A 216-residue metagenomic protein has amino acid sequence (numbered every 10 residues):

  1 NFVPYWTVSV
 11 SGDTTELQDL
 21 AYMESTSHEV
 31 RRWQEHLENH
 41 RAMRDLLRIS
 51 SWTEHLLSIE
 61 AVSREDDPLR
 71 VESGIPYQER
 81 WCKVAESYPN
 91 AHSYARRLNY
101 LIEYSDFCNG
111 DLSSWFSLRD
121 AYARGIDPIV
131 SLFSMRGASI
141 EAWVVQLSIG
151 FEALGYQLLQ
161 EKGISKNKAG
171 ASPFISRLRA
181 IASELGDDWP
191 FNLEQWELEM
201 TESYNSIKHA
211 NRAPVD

Functional and structural regions predicted by a protein language model:
N1-D127, S134-A138: Charged, non-catalytic interaction/linker regions at domain boundaries that couple catalytic cores to substrate
P68, W81-D216: Amphipathic, oligomerization/interface secondary-structure segments
